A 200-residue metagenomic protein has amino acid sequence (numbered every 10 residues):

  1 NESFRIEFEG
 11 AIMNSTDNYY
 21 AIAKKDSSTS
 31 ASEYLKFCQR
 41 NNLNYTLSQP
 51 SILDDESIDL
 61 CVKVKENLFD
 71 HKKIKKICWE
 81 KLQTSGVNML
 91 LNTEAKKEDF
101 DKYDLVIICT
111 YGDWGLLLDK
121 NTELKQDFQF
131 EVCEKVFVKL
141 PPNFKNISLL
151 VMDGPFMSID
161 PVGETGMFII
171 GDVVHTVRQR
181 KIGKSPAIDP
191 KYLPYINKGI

Functional and structural regions predicted by a protein language model:
N1-S51: Dinucleotide-binding Rossmann-like beta1-alpha1 core, especially the glycine-rich loop that anchors the ADP
A21-A31, C61-E80, Y192-G199: Short beta-strand to alpha-helix junction loop
D26-S27, N67, G112-W114, E164 (+1 more regions): Short, solvent-exposed loop/turn segments at secondary-structure junctions
L60-D119: Helical element adjacent to the flavin cofactor pocket in flavoenzyme catalytic cores
D104-D153, V162-M167, D189-L193: Central helical "cap/lid" subdomain
L150-I200: Active-site lid/adjacent beta-loop-alpha segment flanking the redox-cofactor pocket in flavoenzymes
